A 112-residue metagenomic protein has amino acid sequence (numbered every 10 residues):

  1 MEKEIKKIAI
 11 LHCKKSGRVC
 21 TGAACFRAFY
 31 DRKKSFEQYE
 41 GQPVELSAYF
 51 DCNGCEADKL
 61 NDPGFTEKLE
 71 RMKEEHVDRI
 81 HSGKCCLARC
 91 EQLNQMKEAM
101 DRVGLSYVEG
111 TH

Functional and structural regions predicted by a protein language model:
M1-L69: Conserved mixed alpha/beta catalytic, RNA-binding, or beta-rich assembly cores of soluble enzyme, regulatory
L46-E109: Cofactor-cradling patches in redox/metallo enzymes
